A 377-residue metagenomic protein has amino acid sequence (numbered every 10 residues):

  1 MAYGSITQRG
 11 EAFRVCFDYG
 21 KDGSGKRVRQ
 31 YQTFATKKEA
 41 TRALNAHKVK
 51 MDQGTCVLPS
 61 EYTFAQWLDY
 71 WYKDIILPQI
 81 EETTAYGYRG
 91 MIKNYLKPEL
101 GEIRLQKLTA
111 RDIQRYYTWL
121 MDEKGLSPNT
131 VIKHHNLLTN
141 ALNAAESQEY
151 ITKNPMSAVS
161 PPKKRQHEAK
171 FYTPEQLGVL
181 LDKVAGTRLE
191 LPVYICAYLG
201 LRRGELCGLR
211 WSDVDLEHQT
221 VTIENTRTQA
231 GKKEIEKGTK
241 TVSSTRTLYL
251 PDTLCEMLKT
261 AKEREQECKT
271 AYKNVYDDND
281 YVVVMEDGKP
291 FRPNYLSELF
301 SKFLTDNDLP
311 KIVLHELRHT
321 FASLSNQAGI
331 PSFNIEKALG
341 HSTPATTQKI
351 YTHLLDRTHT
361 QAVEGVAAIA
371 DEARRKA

Functional and structural regions predicted by a protein language model:
M1-E11: Short N-terminal "domain-start" leader segments that mark the transition from disordered tails or signal peptides into
R9-R111, A261-D278, D371, A377: N-terminal DNA-binding module of tyrosine recombinases/phage integrases
Y19, Q30, S60-E61, Y72-P155 (+3 more regions): N-terminal core-binding DNA-recognition domain of tyrosine site-specific recombinases/integrases
T33, G208-V214, E336-S342, T352: A short, basic/aromatic helix-end/turn motif that makes direct DNA contacts
K124, P128, D182, G186-L189 (+5 more regions): Short, basic (Lys/Arg/His-rich) helix/loop patches that form interaction surfaces in the mid-to-C-terminal regions
P128, I132-H134, S147, I151-K153 (+6 more regions): Basic, Lys/Arg- and aromatic-enriched nucleic-acid-binding interface segment
K163, F171, R227, L339-G365: Catalytic-site neighborhood detector that most strongly recognizes the C-terminal catalytic loop/helix of tyrosine
D182, H218, G231-T260, R264-E267 (+5 more regions): C-terminal secondary-structure termini that scaffold catalytic or DNA-interacting sites
